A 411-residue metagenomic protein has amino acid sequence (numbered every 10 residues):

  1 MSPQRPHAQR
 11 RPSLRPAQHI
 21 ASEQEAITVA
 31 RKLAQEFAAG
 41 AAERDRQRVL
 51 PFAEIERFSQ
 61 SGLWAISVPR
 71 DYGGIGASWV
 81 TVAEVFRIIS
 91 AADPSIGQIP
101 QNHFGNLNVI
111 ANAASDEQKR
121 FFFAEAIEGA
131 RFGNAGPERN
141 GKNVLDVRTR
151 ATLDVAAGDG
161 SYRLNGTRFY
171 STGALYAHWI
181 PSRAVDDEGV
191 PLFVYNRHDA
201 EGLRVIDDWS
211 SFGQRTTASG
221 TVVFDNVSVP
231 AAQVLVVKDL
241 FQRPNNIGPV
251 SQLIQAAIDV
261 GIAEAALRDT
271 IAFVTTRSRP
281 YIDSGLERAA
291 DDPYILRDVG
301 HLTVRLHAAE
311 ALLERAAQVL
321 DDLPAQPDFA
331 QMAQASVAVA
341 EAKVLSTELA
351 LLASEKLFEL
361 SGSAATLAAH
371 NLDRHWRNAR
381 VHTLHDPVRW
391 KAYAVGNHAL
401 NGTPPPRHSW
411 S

Functional and structural regions predicted by a protein language model:
M1-Q101: Amphipathic, small/basic residue-rich leader segments at the start of a protein or domain
R31, G261-E264, G300-H307, A340 (+2 more regions): Generic structural signal for well-ordered, non-transmembrane alpha-helical segments in soluble/cytosolic regions
A42-D45, H307-E341, F358-S363: C-terminal helix-coil-helix/basic helical segment that borders enzyme active sites and/or dimer interfaces and provides
F52-S59, I66-T172: Glycine-rich flavin
S161, T167-V205: A short core secondary-structure module
F169-A174, S251-I254, H382-H385: Glycine-rich phosphate/pyrophosphate-binding beta-alpha loops
S211-H307: Glycine-rich beta->alpha junctions and the first turn(s) of the following alpha-helix
S361-S411: Glycine-rich phosphate/cofactor-binding loops in nucleotide/flavin-utilizing enzymes
